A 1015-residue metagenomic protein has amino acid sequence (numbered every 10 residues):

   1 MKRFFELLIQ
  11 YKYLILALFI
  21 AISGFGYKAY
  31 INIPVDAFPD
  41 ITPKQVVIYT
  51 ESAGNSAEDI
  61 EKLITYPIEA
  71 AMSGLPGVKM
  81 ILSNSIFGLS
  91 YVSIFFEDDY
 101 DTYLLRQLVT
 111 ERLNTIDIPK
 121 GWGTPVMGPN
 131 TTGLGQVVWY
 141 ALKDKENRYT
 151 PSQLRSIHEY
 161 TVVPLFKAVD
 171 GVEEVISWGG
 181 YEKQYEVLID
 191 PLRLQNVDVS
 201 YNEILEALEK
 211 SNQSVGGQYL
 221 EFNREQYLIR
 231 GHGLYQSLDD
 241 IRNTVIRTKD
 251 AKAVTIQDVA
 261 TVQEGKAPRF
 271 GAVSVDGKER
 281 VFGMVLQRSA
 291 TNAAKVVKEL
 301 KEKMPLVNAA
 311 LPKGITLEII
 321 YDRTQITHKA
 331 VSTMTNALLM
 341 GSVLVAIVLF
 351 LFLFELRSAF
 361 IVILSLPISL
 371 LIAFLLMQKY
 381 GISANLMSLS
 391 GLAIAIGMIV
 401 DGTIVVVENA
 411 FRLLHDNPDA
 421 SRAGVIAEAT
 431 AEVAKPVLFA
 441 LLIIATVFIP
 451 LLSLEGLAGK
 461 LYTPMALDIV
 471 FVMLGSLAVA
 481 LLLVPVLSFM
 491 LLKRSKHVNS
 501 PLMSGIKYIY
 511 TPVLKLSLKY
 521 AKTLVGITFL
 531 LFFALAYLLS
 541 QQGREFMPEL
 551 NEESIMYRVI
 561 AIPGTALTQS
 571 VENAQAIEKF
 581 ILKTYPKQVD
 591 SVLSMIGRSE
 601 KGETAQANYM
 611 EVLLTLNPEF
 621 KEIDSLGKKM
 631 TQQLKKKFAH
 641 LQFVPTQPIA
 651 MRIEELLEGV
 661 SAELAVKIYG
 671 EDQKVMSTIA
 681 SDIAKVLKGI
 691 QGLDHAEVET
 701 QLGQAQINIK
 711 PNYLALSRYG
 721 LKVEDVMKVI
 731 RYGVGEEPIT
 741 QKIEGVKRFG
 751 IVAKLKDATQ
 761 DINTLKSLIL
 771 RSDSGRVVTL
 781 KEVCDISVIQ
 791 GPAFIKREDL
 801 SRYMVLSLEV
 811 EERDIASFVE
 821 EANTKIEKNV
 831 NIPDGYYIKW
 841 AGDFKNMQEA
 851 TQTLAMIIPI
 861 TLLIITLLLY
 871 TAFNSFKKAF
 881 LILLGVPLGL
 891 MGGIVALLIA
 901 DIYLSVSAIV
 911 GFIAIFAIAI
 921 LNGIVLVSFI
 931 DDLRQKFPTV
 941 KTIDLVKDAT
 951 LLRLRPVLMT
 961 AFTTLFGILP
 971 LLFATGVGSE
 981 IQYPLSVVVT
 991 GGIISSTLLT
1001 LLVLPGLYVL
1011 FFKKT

Functional and structural regions predicted by a protein language model:
M1-S342, A384, K460, T631 (+4 more regions): Membrane-proximal extracytoplasmic
M1-V35, V433, N499-P548, K637 (+3 more regions): Signature of alpha-helical transmembrane segments and their immediate interfacial
K2-K12, S289-N292, H328-N385, I449 (+6 more regions): Interfacial segments of transmembrane alpha-helices in multi-pass membrane proteins
L7-L8, I326-A346, A359-I368, M398 (+10 more regions): Pore- and gate-forming transmembrane helices of large, multi-pass membrane proteins
Y13, I20-S56, N114-G123, T248 (+7 more regions): Transmembrane helices with small-residue packing motifs
L306-A310, T327-N336, F352-F354, I382-F439 (+6 more regions): Cytosolic juxtamembrane regions of multi-pass inner-membrane proteins
R323, F360, L389, Q633-K1014: C-terminal transmembrane helical bundles of large multi-pass transporters and their helix-start/helix-kink determinants
N385, I396-A410, V433-S453, K460-V498 (+7 more regions): Transmembrane alpha-helices and their membrane-interface boundaries in multi-pass membrane transporters and channels
